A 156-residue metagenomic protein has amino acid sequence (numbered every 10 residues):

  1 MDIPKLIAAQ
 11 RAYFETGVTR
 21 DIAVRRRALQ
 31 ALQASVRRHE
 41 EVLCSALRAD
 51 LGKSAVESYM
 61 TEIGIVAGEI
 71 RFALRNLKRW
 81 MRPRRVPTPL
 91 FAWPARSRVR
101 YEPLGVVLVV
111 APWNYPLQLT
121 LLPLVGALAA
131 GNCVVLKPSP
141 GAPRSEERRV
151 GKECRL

Functional and structural regions predicted by a protein language model:
M1-R98: N-terminal Rossmann-like NAD(P)+-binding subdomain of aldehyde/semialdehyde dehydrogenases
P89-K152: Rossmann-like NAD(P) dinucleotide-binding subdomain of oxidoreductase/dehydrogenase enzymes
